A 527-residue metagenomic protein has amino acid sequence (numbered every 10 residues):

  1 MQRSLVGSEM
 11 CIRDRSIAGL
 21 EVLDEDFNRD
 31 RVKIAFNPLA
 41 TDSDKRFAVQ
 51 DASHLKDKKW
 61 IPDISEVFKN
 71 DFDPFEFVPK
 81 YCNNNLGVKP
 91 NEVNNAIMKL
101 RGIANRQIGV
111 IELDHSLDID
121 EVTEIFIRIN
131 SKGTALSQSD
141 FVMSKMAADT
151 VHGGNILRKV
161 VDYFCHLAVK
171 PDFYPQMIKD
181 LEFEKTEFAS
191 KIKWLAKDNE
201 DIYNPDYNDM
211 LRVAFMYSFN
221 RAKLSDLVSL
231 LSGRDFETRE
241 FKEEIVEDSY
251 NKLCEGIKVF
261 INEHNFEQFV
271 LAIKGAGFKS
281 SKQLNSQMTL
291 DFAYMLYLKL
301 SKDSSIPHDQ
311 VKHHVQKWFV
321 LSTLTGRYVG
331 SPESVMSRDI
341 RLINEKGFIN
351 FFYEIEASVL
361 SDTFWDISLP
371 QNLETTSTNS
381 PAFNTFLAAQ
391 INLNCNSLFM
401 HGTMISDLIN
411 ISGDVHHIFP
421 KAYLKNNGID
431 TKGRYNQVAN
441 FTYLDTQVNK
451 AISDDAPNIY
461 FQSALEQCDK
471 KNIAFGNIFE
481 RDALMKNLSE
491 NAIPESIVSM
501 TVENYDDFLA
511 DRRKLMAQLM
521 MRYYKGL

Functional and structural regions predicted by a protein language model:
M1-G7, I12-D14: Single conserved hydrophobic/aromatic residue that forms the stacking wall/gate of nucleotide- or nucleobase-binding
R13-R101, I111-L113: Internal, well-ordered alpha/beta segment that forms a basic, Gly-enriched binding/recognition surface
R31, D42, R46, S53 (+4 more regions): Extended, regular secondary-structure scaffolds
V142, D180, T186-S368: A cross-family structural signal marking well-folded subdomains
V311, I473-L527: C-terminal, well-folded lobe of enzymatic/effector domains
T323-H416, Y423: Intrinsically disordered, low-complexity N-proximal targeting/linker segments that flank membranes
G413, K425-I452: Short beta-strand-alpha-helix junction that forms the catalytic/metal-binding core of metal-dependent nuclease domains
R434-Y435, I452-M485: Polybasic, low-complexity binding patches
